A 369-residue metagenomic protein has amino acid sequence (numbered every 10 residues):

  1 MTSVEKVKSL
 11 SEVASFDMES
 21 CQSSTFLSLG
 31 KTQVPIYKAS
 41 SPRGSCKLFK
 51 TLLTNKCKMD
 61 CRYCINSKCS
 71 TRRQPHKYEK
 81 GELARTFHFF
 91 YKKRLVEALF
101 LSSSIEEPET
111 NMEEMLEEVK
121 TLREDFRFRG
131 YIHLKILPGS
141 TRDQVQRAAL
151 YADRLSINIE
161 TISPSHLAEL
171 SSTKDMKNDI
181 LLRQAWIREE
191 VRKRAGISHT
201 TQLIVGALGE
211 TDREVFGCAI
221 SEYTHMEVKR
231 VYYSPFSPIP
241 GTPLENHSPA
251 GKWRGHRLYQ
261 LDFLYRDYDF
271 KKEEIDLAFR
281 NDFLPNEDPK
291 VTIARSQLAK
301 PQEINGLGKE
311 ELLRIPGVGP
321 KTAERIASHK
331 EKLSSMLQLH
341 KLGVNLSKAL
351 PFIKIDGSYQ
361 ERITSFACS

Functional and structural regions predicted by a protein language model:
M1-K56, N345-S347, P351-S369: Flexible, acidic/Gly-rich N-terminal and inter-domain linker regions that tether and position cofactor-handling modules
L48, C61, L101, I157 (+2 more regions): Conserved, mostly hydrophobic/aromatic
T51-G81: Canonical Radical SAM [4Fe-4S] cluster-binding loop centered on the CxxxCxxC motif and its immediate flanking residues
A84, E107-F270: Conserved AdoMet/S-adenosylmethionine-binding subsite of the radical SAM
P240-E245, Q260-Q297: Long, low-complexity intrinsically disordered regulatory regions enriched in P/S/T/G and acidic residues that serve as
D282-L313, S334-S369: C-terminal extensions
H329-E331: Residue-level signature of tetratricopeptide-repeat
